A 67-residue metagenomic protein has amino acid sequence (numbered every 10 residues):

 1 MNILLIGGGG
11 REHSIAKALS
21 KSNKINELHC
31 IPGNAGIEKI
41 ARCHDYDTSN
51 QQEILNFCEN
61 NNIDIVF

Functional and structural regions predicted by a protein language model:
M1-F67: ATP-binding N-terminal substructure of ATP-dependent carboxylate-amine bond-forming enzymes
